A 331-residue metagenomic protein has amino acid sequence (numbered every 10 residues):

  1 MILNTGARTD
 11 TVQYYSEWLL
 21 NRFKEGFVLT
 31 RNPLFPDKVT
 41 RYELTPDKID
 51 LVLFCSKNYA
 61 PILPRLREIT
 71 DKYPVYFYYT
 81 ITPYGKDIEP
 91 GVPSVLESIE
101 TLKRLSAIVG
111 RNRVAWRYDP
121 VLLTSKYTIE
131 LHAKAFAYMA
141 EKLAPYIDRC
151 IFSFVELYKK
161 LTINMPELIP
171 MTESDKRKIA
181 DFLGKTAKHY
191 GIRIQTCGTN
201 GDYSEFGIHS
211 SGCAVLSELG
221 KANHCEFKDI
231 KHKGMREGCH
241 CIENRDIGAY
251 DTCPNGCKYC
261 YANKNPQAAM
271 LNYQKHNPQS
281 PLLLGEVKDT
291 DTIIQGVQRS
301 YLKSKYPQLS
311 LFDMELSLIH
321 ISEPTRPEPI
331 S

Functional and structural regions predicted by a protein language model:
M1-I88, E100-S106, R111, P266-L316: Conserved Radical SAM active-site core
R8-D10, K57, T80-Y84, D119-L123 (+2 more regions): Active-site beta-loop-alpha junctions enriched in small/polar residues
Y84-V92, P120-E130, N164-M171: Surface-exposed cleft-lining segments at the edges of enzyme active sites
E97-I163, D181-G198: Conserved C-terminal portion of the radical SAM core fold that forms the substrate/S-adenosylmethionine-binding
I147-Y250: Catalytic cores of enzyme domains
A187-M235, G256, N263-E315: Peripheral terminal and linker regions in Fe-S/redox and tRNA-modifying enzymes
R245-K264: Local cysteine-cluster metal-coordination motifs and their immediate loop/turn environment, predominantly Fe-S cluster
I319-S331: Single conserved hydrophobic/aromatic residue that forms the stacking wall/gate of nucleotide- or nucleobase-binding
